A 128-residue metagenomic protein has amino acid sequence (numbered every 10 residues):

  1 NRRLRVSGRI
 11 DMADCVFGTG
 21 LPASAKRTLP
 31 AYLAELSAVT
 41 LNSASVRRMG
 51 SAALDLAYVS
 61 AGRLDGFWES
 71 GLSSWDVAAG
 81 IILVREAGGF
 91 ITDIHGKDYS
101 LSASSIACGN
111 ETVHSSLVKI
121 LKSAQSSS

Functional and structural regions predicted by a protein language model:
N1-L56, S104-S128: Acidic beta-strand-loop-alpha-helix segment within the catalytic core of divalent metal-dependent phosphate-processing
L21, S70-L72, I94-K97: Short secondary-structure boundary segments
A57-S60, I81-E86: Hydrophobic residues within well-ordered alpha-helices
A61-G66, G89-F90: Alpha-to-beta junction loops
G66, R85, N110-E111: Short, hinge-like loop/turn segments at secondary-structure boundaries
W75: Acidic donor-binding loop at a coil-to-helix junction in glycosyltransferase catalytic cores that engages
A78: Conserved catalytic core of two-component sensor histidine kinases
G88-S105, N110: Acidic, metal-binding active-site segment of PIN/NYN-like and related structure-specific nucleases
